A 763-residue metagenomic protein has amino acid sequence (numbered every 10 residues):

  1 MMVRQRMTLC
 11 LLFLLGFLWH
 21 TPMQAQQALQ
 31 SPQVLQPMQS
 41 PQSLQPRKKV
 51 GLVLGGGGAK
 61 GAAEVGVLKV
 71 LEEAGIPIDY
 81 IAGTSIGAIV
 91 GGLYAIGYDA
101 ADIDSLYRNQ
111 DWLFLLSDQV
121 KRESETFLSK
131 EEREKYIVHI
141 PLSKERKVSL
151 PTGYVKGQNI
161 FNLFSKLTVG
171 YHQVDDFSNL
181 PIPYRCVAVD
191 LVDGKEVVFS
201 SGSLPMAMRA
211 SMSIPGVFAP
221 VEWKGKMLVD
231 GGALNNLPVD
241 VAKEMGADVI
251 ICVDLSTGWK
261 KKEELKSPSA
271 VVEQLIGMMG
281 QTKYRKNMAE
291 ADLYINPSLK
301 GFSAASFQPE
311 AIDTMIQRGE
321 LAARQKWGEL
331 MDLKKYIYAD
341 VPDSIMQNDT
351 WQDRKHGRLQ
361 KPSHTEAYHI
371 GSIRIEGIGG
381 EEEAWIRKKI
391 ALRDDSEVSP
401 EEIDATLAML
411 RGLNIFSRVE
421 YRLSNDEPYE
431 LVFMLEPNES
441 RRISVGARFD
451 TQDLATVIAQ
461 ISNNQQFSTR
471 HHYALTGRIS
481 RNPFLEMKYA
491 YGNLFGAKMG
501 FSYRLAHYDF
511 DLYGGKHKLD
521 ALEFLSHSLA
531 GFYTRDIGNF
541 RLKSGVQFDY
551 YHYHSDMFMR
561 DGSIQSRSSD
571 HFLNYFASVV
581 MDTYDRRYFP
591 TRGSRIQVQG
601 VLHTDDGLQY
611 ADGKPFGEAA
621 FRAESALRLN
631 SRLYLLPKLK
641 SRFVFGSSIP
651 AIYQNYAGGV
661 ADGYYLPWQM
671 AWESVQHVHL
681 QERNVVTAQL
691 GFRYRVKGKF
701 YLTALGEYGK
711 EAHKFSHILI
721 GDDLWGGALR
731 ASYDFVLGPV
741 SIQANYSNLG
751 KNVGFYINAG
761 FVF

Functional and structural regions predicted by a protein language model:
M1-C10: Bacterial N-terminal signal peptides that target proteins for export
C10-L18: Bacterial N-terminal signal peptides
A25-T84, G92-E401, A405-A408, G412-E420 (+1 more regions): Patatin-like phospholipase
P400-T406, G412, R418-Y588, A657-A671 (+3 more regions): Gram-negative/organellar outer-membrane beta-barrel architecture
R442-A447, Y575-V580, Y584-K697: C-terminal outer-membrane beta-barrel translocator/porin domains of Gram-negative envelope proteins and their
R504-Y508, D549-Y551, V598-G607, R642-V644 (+1 more regions): Short glycine-rich beta-strand segments
G691-L724: C-terminal hydrophobic structural anchor segments that stabilize assembly/packing rather than catalytic chemistry
